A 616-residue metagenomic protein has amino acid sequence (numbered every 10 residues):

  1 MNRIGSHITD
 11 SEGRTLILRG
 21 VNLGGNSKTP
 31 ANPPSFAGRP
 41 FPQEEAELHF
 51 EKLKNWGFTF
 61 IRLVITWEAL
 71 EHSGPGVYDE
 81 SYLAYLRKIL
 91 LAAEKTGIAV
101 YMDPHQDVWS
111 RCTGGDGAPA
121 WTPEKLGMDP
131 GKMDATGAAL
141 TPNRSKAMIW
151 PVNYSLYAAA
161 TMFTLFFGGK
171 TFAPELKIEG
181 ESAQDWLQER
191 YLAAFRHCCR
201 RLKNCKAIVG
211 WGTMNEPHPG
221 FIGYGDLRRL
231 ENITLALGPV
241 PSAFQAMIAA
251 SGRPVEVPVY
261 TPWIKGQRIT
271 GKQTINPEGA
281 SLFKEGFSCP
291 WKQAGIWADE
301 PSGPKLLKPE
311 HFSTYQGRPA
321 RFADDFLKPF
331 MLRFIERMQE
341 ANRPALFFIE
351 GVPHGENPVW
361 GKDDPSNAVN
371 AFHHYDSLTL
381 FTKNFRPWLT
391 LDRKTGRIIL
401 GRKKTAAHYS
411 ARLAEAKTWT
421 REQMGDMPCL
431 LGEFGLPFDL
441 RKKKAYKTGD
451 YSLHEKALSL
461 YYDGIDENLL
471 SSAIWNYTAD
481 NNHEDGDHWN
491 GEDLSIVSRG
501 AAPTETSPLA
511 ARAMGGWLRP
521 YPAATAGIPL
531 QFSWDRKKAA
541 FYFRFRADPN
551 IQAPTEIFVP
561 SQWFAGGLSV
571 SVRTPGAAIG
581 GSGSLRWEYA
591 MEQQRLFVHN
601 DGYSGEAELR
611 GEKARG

Functional and structural regions predicted by a protein language model:
M1-F60, L91, K95-A99, K125-L140 (+3 more regions): N-terminal carbohydrate-binding accessory modules
I4, L91, K95-Y101, D107-L400 (+3 more regions): Active-site region of glycoside hydrolase catalytic domains
F36-L53, L192-C198, Y409-K417, E455-L460: Short, acidic/polar
R39-E44, L70, V77-D79, P219 (+6 more regions): Acidic-and-aromatic substrate-binding clefts and catalytic sites of carbohydrate-active enzymes
E44-T66, A416-M424, C429, L460 (+2 more regions): Catalytic domains of carbohydrate-active enzymes, especially glycoside hydrolases
F58-L83: Aromatic-lined carbohydrate-binding/catalytic grooves of carbohydrate-active enzymes
G361-T382, R386-G396, K404-R412, D439-Q562 (+2 more regions): Aromatic-rich peripheral "rim/lid" segments of glycoside hydrolase catalytic domains that contact and position glycan
V572-S582: Change "in extracellular beta-sheet-rich domains … of secreted and cell-surface proteins" to "in beta-sheet-rich domains
